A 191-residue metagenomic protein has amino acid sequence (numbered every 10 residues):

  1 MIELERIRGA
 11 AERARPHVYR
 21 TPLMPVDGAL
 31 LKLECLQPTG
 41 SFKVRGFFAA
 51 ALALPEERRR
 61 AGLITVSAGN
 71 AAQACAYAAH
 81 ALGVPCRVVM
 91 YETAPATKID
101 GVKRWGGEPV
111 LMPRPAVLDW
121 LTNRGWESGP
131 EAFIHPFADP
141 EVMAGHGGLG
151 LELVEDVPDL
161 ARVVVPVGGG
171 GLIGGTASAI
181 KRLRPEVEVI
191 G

Functional and structural regions predicted by a protein language model:
M1-G191: PLP-dependent amino-acid enzyme catalytic core
